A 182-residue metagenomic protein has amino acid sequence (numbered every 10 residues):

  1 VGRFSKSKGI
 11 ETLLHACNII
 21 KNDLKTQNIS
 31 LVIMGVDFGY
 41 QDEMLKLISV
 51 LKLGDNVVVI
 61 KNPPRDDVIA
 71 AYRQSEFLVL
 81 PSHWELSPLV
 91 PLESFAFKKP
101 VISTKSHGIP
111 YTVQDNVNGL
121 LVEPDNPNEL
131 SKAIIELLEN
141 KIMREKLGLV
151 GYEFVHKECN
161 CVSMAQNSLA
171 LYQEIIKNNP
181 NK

Functional and structural regions predicted by a protein language model:
V1, S30-L45: Glycosyltransferase donor-sugar binding loop
S5-K21, N128: A conserved mid-protein helix/loop that constitutes part of the nucleotide-sugar donor-binding site
E43-P63: Nucleotide-activated donor-binding/catalytic signature segment of Leloir-type glycosyltransferases, i.e., the conserved
N62-P63, A70-S75: Short alpha-helical donor nucleotide-sugar binding micro-motif in glycosyltransferases
H83: Aromatic "clamp/platform" in nucleotide-sugar-dependent glycosyltransferases that forms part of the donor/acceptor
P100-S103: Short hydrophobic beta-strand element within catalytic cores of glycosyltransferases and related nucleotide-activated
D115-N116, L120-P127, E136-I142: Conserved acidic donor-binding segment of nucleotide-sugar-dependent glycosyltransferases
E129, E136, M143-K157, M164-A170 (+1 more regions): A short, well-ordered alpha-helix in the C-terminal region of glycosyltransferases
